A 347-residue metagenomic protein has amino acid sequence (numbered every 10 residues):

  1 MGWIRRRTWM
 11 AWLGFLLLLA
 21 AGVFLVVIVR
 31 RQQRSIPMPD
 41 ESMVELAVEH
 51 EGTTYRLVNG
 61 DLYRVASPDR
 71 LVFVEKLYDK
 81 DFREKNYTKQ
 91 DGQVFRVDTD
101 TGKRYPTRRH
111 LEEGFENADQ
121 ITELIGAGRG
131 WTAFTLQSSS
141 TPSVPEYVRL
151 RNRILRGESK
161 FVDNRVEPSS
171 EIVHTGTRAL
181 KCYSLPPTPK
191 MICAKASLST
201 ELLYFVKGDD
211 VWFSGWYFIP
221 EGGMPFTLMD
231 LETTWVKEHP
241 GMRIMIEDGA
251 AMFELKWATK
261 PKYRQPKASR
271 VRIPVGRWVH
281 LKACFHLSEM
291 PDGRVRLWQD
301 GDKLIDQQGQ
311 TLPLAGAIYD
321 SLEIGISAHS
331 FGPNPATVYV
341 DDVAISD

Functional and structural regions predicted by a protein language model:
G2-L18: N-terminal Sec-pathway targeting helices
L19-V29: Hydrophobic alpha-helical membrane-insertion segments, chiefly the h-region of N-terminal signal peptides
V29-A47: Ser/Thr/Pro/Gly-rich low-complexity linker/stalk segments immediately outside membranes or between
I36, L46-H50, R56-V58, Y87-T88 (+1 more regions): Short acidic-hydrophobic surface loop/beta-edge motif
P37-P39, M43, Q93, D100-D347: Low-complexity, Ser/Thr/Pro/Gly-rich disordered linker/stalk regions
T54-V58, L62-V65, L71-K76, E84-K89 (+2 more regions): Short linear proline/tyrosine/threonine-rich motifs used for host-factor recruitment and membrane trafficking/assembly
